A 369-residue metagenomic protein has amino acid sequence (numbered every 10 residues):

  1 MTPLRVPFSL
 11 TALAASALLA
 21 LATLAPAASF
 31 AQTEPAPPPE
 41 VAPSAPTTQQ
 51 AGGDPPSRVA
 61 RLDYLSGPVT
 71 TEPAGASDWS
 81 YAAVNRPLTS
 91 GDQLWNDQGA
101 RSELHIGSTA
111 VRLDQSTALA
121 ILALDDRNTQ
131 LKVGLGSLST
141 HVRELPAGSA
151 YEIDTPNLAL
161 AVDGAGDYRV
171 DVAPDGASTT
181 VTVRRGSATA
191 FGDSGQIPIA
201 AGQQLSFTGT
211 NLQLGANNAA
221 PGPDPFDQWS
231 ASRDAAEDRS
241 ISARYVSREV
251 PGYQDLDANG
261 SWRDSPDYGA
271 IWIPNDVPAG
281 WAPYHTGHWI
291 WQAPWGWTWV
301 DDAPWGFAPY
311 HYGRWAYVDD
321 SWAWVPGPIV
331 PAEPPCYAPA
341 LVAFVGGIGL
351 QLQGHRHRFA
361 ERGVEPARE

Functional and structural regions predicted by a protein language model:
M1-F8: N-terminal secretory signal peptides that target proteins for export/translocation
P3, A83, A173-P174, E249 (+2 more regions): A general structural-boundary detector
T11-P26: Bacterial N-terminal signal peptides
A27-A31: Boundary at the C-terminal end of the N-terminal hydrophobic targeting segment
Q32-A190, S194-L205, R233, D238-I241: Flexible, surface-exposed loop/linker segments and immediately adjacent secondary-structure boundaries
S206-E369: Low-complexity segments
